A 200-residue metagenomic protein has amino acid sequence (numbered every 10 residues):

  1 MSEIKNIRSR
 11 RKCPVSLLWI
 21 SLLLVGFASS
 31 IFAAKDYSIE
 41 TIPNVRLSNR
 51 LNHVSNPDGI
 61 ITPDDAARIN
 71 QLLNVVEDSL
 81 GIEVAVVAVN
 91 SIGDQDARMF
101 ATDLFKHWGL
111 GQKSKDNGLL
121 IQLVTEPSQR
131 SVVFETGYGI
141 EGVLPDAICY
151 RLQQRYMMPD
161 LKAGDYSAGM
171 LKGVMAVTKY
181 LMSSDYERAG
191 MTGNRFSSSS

Functional and structural regions predicted by a protein language model:
M1-C13: N-terminal secretory signal peptides that target proteins for export/translocation
K5-R8, S21, F32: Residues marking helix boundaries in flexible regions
S9-R11, V25, S38: Residue-level detector of alpha-helical hydrophobic segments embedded in or interacting with membranes
K12-S16, F196-S199: Membrane-entry signal-anchor segments at the cytosolic-membrane interface, especially the N-terminal signal anchor
P14, F27, F32-A33, L152: Residue-level detector of intrinsically disordered, flexible termini and proteolytic processing junctions
L18-A28: Bacterial N-terminal signal peptides
A33-S199: Folded, non-transmembrane soluble domains that reside on the lumenal/extracytoplasmic side of membranes
